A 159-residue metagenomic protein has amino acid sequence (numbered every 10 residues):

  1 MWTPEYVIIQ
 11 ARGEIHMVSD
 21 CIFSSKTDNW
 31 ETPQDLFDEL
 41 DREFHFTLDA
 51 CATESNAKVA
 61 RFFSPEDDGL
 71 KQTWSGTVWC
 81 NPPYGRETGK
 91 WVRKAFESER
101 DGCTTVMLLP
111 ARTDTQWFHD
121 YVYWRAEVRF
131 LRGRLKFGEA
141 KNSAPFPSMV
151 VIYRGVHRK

Functional and structural regions predicted by a protein language model:
W2-K159: Class I S-adenosyl-L-methionine-dependent methyltransferase catalytic core
